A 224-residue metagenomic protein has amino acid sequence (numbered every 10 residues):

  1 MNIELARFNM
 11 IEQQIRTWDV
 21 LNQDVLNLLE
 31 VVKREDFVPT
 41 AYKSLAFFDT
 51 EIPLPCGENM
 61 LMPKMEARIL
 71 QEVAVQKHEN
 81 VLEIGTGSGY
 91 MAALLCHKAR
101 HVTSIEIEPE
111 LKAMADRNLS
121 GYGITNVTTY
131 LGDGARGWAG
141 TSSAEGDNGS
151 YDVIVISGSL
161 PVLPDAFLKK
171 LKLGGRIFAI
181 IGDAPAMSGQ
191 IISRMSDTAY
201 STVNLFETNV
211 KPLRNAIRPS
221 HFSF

Functional and structural regions predicted by a protein language model:
M1-L82, Y90-A93, K98, L111-T125 (+1 more regions): Class I SAM-dependent transferase core
A74-A199: Conserved nucleotide-cofactor-binding alpha/beta core module
S220: Adenosine-phosphate binding glycine-rich loop
F224: Catalytic, metal-anchored helix/loop core of enzyme active sites in primary metabolism
